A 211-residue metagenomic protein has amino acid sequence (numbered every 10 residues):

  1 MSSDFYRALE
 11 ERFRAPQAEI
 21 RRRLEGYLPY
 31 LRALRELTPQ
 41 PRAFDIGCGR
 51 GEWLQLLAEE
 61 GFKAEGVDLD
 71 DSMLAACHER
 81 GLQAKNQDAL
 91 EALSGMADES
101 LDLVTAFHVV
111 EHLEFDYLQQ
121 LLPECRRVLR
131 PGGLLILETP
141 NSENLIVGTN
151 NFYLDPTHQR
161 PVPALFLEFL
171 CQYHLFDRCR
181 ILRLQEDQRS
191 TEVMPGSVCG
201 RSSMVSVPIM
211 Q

Functional and structural regions predicted by a protein language model:
M1-E99, L103-F107, Y117-L122: Conserved N-terminal segment of class I S-adenosyl-L-methionine
A64, L135-L137: Hydrophobic/aromatic residues located in beta-strands of well-ordered beta-sheets within soluble catalytic
L93, L113, E143-L145, Q185-Q188: Feature marks short, surface-exposed loop/turn motifs that line or immediately flank catalytic pockets and channel
H108-H112: Short catalytic micro-motifs in class I SAM-dependent methyltransferases
Q119-P131: A short glycine-rich, Lys/Arg-flanked "PGG" loop and its adjoining helix->strand segment in the class I
L137-H158: Short, glycine-/aromatic-enriched active-site segment of Class I SAM-dependent methyltransferases
Q159-L175: Short alpha-helix
F169, C179-Q211: A C-terminal cap/extension of S-adenosyl-L-methionine-dependent methyltransferases that defines the acceptor-substrate
